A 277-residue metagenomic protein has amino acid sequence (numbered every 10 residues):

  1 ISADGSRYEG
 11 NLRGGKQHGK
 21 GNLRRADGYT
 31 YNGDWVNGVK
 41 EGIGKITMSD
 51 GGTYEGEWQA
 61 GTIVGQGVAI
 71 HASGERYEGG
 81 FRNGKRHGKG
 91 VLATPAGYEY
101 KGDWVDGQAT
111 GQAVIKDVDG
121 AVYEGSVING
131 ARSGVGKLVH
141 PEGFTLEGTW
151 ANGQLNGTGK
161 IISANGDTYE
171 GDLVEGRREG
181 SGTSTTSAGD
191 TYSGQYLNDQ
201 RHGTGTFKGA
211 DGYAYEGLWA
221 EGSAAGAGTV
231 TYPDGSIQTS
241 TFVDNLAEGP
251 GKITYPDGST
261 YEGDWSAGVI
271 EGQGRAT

Functional and structural regions predicted by a protein language model:
A3, P95, G111, T185-S187 (+1 more regions): N-terminal compositionally biased, intrinsically disordered segments and leader/signal-like regions
R7-H18, T30-E41, T53-V64, R76-H87 (+9 more regions): Conserved anchor residues at repeat-unit boundaries in beta-strand-based tandem repeats, strongest for the MORN repeat
K20-R25, M48, H71, H140 (+7 more regions): Solvent-exposed, well-ordered amphipathic alpha-helical segments that flank/support binding or catalytic loops
